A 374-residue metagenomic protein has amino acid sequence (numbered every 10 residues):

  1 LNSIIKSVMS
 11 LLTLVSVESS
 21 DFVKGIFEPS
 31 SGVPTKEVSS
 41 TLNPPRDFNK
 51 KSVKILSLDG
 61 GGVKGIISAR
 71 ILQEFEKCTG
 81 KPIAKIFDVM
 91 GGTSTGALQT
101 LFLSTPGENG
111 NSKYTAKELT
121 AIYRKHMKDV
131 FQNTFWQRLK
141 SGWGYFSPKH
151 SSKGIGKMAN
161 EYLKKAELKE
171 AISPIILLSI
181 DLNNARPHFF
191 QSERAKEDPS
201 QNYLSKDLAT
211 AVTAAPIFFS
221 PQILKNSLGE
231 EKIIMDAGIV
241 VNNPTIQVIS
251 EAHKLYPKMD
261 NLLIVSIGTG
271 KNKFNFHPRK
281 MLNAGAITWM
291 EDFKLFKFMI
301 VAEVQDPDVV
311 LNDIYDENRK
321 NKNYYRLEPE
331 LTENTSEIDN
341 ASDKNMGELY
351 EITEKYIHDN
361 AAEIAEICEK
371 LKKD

Functional and structural regions predicted by a protein language model:
L1-I4, V8-M9, S19: Terminal export signals
L11-D374: Conserved catalytic cores and adjacent C-terminal regulatory segments of lipid-metabolizing esterases/lipases
